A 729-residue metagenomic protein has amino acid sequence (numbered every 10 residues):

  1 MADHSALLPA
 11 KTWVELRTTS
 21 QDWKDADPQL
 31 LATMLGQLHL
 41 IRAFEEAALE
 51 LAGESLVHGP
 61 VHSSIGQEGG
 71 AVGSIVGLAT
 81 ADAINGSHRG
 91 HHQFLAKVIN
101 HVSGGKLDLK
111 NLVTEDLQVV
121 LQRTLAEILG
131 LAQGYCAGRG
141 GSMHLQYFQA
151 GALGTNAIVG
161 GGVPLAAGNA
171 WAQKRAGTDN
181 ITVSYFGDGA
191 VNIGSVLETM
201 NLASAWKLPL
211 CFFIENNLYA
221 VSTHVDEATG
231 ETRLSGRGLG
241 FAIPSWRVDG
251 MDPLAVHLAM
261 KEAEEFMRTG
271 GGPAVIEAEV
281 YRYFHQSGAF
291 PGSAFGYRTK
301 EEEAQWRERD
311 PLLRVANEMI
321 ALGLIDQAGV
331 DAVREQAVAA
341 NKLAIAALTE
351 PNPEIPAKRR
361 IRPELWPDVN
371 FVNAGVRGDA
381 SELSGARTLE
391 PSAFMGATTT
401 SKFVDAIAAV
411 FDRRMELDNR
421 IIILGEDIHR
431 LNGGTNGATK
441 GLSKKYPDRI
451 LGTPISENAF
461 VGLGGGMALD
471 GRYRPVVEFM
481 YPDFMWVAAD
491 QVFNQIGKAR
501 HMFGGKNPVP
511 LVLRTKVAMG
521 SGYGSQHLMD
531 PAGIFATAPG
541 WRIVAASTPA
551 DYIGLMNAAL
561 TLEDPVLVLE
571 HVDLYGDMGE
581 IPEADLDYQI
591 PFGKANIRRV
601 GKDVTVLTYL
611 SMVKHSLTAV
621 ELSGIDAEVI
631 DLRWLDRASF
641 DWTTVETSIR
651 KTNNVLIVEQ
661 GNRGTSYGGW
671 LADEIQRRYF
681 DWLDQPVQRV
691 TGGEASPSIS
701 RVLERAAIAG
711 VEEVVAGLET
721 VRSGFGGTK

Functional and structural regions predicted by a protein language model:
M1-G70, F284-Q286, F290-Y446, M467 (+1 more regions): Conserved acidic/glycine
Q29-L31, L35, L56-H58, A79-A83 (+21 more regions): Short coil/turn connectors at secondary-structure junctions
E46-E50, E54-W206, H224-G230, S235 (+3 more regions): Cofactor-binding active-site loop characterized by glycine-rich and histidine/acidic residues
G70-V72, A150-L218, V248-F266, H429-N507 (+2 more regions): Thiamine diphosphate
V76, L202, R237, F266 (+5 more regions): Hydrophobic/aromatic ligand-binding patch that stacks against planar heteroaromatic rings of cofactors or nucleotides
I214-A346, E350, G437, G441 (+3 more regions): Thiamine diphosphate
M519-S521, H527, T537-A545, D551-K602: Active-site phosphate/pyrophosphate-binding segments
